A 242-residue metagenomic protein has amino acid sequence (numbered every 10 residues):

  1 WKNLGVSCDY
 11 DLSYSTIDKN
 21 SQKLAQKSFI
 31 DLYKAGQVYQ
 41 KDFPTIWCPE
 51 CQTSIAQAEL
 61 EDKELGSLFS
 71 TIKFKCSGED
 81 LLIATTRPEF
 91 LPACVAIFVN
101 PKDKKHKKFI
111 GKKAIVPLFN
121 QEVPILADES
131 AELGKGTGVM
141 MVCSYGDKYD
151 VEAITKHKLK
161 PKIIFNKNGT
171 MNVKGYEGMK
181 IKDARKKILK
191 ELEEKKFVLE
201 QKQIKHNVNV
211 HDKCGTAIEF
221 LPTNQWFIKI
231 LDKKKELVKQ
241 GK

Functional and structural regions predicted by a protein language model:
N3, S7-C8, L12-S13, D18-N168 (+2 more regions): NTP-handling and nucleic-acid-processing catalytic cores
S21-A25, K180-R185: Hydrophobic (often cysteine-bearing) scaffold residues that line and stabilize catalytic clefts of nucleotide/cofactor
A25-I30, M179, C214-F220: Short, surface-exposed amphipathic charged segments that create phosphate/polyanion-binding patches used for binding
T170-A184: A short-motif feature that recognizes glycine-rich, charge-decorated loops that bind or process nucleotide phosphates
D183-V208: Phosphate/diphosphate-binding loops
H206-G241: Glycine-rich loop/linker segments at domain edges
